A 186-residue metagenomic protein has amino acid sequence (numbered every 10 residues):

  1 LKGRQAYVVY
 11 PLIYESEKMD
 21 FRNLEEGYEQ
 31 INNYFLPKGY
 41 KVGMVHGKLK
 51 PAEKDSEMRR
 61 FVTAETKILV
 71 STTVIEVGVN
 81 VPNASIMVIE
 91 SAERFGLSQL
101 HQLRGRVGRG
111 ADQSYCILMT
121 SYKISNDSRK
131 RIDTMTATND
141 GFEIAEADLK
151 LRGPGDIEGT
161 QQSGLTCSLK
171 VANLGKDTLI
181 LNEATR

Functional and structural regions predicted by a protein language model:
L1-R4, E25-N33, P37-R186: C-terminal helicase module of SF1/SF2 nucleic-acid helicases/translocases
A6-L12: Conserved RecA-like ASCE P-loop NTPase motor core of nucleic-acid helicases/translocases
P11, K18-M19, M135: Hydrophobic transmembrane signal anchors and adjacent membrane-proximal interface regions, especially in viral
L12-I13, N173: Short, histidine-centered active-site or binding-site loop motifs used for metal coordination, general acid-base
I13-Y14, I75: Conserved beta-strand edge residues that scaffold enzyme active sites
E15-G27: Glycine- and acidic-residue-enriched helix-capping/strand-helix junction motifs
